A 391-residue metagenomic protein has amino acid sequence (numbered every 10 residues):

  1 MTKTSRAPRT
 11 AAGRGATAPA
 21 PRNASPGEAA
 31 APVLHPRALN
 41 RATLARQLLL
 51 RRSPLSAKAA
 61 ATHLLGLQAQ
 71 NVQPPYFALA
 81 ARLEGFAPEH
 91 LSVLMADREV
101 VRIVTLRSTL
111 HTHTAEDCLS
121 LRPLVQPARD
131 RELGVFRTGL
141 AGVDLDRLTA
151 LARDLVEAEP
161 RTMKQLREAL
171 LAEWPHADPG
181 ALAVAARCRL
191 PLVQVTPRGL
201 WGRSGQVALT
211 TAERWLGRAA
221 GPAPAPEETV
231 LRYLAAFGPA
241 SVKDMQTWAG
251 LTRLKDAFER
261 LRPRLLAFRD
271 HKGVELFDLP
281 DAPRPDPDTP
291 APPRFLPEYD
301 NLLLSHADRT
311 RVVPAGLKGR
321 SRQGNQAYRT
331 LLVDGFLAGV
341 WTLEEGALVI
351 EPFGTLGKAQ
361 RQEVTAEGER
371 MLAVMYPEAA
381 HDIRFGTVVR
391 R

Functional and structural regions predicted by a protein language model:
M1-L303, A307-R309, A315-R391: Long, low-complexity intrinsically disordered regions
